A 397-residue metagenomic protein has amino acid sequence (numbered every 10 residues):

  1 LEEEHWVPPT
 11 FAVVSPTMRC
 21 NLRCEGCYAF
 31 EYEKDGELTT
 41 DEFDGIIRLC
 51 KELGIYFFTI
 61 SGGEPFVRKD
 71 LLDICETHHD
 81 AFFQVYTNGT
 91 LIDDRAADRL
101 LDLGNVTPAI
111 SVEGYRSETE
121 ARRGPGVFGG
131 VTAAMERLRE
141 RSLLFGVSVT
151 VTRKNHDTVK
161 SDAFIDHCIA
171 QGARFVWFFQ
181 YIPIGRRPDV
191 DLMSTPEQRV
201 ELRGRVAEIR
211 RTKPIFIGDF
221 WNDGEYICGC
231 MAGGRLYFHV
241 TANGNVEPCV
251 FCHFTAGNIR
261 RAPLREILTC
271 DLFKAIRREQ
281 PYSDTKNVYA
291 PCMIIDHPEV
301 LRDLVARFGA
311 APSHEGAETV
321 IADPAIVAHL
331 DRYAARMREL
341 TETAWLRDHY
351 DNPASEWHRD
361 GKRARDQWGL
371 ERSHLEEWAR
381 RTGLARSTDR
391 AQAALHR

Functional and structural regions predicted by a protein language model:
L1-E2: Eukaryotic acidic, serine/proline-rich intrinsically disordered low-complexity regions that function as flexible
H5-V7, F11-D41: Canonical Radical SAM [4Fe-4S] cluster-binding loop centered on the CxxxCxxC motif and its immediate flanking residues
P16, C20, C24, I60 (+3 more regions): Conserved, mostly hydrophobic/aromatic
C20, C24-C27, C230, G244 (+2 more regions): Short cysteine clusters
G26, F30-E33, L236, T255-N258 (+1 more regions): Secreted/processed peptides and extracellular or luminal domains of membrane proteins
F43-I60, F66-F179: Radical SAM/AdoMet-radical enzyme domain recognition
E120-G233, H239-N243, E247, F251-A262 (+1 more regions): Radical SAM enzyme [4Fe-4S]-AdoMet core and its adjacent flexible, acidic and glycine-rich loops/tails across
F251-R397: Flexible mid-to-C-terminal extensions adjoining Fe-S/redox cofactors in radical SAM and related proteins
